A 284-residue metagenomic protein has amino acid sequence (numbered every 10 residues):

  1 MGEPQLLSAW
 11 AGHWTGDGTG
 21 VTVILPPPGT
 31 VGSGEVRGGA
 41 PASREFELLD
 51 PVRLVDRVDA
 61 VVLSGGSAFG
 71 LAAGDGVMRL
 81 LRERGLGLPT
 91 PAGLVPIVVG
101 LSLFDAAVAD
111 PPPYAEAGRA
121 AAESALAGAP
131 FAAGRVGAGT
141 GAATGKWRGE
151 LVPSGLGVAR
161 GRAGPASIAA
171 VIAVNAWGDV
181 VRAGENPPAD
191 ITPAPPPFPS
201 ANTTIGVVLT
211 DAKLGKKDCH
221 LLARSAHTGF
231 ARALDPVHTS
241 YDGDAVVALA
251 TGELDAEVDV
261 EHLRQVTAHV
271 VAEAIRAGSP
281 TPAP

Functional and structural regions predicted by a protein language model:
M1-A72, R79, E83-P284: A structural signal for small-residue-enriched, beta-sheet-centric alpha/beta enzyme cores and oligomeric scaffold folds
